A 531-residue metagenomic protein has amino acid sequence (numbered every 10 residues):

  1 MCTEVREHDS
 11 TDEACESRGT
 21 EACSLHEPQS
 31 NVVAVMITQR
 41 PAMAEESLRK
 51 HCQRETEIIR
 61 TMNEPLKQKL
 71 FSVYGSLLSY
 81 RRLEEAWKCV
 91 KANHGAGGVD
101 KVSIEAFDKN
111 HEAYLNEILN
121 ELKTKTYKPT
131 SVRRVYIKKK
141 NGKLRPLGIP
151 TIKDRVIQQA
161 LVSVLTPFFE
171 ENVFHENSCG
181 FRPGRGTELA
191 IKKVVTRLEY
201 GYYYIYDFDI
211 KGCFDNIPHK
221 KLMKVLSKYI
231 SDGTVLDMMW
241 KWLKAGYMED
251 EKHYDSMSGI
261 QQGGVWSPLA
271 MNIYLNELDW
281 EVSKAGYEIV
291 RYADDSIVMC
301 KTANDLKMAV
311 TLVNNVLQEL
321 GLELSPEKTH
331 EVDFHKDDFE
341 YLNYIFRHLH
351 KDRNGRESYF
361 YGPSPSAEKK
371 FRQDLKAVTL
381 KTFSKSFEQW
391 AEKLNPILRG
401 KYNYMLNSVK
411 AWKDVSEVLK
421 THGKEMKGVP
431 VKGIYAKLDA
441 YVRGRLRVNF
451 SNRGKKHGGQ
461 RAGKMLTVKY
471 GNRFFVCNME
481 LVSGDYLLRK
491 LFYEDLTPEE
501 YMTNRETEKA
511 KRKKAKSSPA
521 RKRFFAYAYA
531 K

Functional and structural regions predicted by a protein language model:
M1-K531: Non-catalytic terminal/accessory segments
